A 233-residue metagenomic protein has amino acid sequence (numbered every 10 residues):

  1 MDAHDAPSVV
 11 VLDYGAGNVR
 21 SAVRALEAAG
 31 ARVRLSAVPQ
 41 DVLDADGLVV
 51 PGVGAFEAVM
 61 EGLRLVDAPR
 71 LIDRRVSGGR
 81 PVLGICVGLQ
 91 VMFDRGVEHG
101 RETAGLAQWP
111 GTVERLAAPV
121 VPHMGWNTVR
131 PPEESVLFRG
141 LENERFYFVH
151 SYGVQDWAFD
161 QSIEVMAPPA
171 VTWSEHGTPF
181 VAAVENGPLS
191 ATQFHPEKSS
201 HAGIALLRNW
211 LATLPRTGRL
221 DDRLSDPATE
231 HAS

Functional and structural regions predicted by a protein language model:
H4-V10, L189: Extreme N-terminal starter segment of soluble prokaryotic enzymes
V10-L12, Y147: Conserved beta-strand elements of the Class I
A45: An anion/phosphate-binding loop that grips the pyrophosphate of nucleotide cofactors and donors
V53-W126: Cysteine-nucleophile active-site neighborhood
D94-H176: Pocket-forming structural segment of enzyme catalytic cores
N143, E185-S190: Beta-strand-turn-beta hairpins that frame and shape the catalytic cleft of phosphate-ester-processing enzymes
W173, T178-E185: Short, surface-exposed beta-strand/loop micro-motifs that present aromatic residues
P188-S233: Acyltransferase
